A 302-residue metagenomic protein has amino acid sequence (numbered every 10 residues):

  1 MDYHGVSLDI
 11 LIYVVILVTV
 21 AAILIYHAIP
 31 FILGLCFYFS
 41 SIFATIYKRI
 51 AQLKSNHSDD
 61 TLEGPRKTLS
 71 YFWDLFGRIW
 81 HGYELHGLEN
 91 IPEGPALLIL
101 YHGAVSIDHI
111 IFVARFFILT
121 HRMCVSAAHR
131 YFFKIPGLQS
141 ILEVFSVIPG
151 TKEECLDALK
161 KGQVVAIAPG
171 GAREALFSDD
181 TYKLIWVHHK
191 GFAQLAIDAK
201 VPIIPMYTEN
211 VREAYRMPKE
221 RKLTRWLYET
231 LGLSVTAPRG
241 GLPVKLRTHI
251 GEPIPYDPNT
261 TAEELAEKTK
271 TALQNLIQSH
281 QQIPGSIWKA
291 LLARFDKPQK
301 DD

Functional and structural regions predicted by a protein language model:
M1-R115, T120-S146, G150-E153, S279 (+1 more regions): Membrane-anchoring hydrophobic helices of lipid-metabolizing enzymes
L75-E263: Soluble catalytic domains of membrane acyltransferases
G241-D302: C-terminal terminal-subdomain/extension
